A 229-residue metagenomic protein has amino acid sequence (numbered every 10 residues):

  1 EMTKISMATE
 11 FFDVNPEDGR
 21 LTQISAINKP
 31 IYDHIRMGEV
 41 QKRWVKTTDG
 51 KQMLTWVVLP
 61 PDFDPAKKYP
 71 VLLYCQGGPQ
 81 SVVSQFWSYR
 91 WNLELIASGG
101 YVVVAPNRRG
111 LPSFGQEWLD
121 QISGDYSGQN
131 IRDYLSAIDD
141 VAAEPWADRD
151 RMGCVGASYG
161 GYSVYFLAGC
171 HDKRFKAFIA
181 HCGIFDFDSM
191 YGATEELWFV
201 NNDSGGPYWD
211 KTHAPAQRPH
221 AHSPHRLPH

Functional and structural regions predicted by a protein language model:
E1-K67, S84, W91, S98 (+2 more regions): Non-catalytic accessory segments flanking enzyme active sites
T3, Y74-G78, S158-G161: Glycine-rich His-Gly loop
S6, G19, K67-P70, P145-D150 (+1 more regions): Structured loop/turn residues at beta-strand edges in well-structured enzyme cores
F12, Q85-W87, Q116-E117, G192: Short amphipathic alpha-helical segments
F12-D13, Q23, W44, Q52-V57 (+7 more regions): Structured core elements
D62, Q80-V82, L111, G124: Short strand->helix junction
K68-Y69, Q76-E94, Y101, R108 (+1 more regions): The serine-hydrolase catalytic nucleophile loop
N92, A97-G99, A105-H229: Active-site-proximal cap/loop segments of hydrolase catalytic domains
